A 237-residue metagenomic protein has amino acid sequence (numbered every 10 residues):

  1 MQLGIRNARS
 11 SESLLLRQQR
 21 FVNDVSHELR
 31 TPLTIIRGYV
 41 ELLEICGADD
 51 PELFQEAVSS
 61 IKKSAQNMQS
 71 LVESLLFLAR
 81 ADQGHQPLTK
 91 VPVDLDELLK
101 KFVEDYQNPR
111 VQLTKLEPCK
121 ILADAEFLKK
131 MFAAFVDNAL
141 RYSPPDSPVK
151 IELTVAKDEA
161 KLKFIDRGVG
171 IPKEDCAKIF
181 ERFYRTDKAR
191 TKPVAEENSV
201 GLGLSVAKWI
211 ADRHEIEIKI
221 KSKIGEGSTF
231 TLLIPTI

Functional and structural regions predicted by a protein language model:
E44-P51: Short acidic helix/loop segment immediately C-terminal to the autophosphorylated histidine in two-component histidine
K63-M68: Short alpha-helical segment of the dimerization/phosphotransfer core of two-component systems
T89-P92, Q112-K120: Conserved catalytic submotifs in the C-terminal HATPase_c
A139-L140: Short helix-loop "hinge" at the ATP-lid/N-box region of the Bergerat-fold HATPase_c
D166: Acidic ATP/Mg2+-coordinating residue in the GHKL
I171-R185: Short conserved segment of the HATPase_c
